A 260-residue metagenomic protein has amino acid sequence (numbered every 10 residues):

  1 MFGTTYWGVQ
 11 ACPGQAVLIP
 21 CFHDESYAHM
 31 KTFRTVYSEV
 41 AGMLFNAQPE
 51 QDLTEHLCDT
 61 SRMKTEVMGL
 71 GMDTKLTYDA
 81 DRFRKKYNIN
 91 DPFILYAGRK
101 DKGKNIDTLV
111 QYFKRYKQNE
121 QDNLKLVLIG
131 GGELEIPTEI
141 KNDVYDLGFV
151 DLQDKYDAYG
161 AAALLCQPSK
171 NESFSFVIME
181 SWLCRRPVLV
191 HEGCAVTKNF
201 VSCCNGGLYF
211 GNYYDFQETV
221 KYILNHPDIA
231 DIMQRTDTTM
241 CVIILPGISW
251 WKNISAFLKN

Functional and structural regions predicted by a protein language model:
Q15-S26, F33-D79, I89: Donor nucleotide-sugar binding/catalytic pocket of nucleotide-sugar-dependent glycosyltransferases
Y87-K104, V110-K114: Conserved donor-binding/catalytic core segment of Leloir-type glycosyltransferases
G130-Y156: Nucleotide-activated donor-binding/catalytic signature segment of Leloir-type glycosyltransferases, i.e., the conserved
V150, D157-A162, V201: Short alpha-helical donor nucleotide-sugar binding micro-motif in glycosyltransferases
K170: Aromatic "clamp/platform" in nucleotide-sugar-dependent glycosyltransferases that forms part of the donor/acceptor
P187-H191: Short hydrophobic beta-strand element within catalytic cores of glycosyltransferases and related nucleotide-activated
K198-Y222: Change "using UDP/GDP/dTDP sugars" to "using nucleotide sugars
D228-K259: A charged, aromatic-enriched C-terminal amphipathic alpha-helix characteristic of glycosyltransferases across folds
